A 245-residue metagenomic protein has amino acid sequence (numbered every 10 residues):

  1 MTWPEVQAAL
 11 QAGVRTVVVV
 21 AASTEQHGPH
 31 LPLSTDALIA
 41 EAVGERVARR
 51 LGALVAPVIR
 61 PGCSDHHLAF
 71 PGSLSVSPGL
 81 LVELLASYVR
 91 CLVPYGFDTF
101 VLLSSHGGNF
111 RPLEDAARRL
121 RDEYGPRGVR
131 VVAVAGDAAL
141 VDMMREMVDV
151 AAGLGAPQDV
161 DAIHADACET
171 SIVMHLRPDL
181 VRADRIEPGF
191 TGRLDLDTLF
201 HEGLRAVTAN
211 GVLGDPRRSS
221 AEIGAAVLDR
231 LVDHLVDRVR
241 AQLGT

Functional and structural regions predicted by a protein language model:
M1-V101, G107-T245: Extended, histidine- and acidic-residue-enriched regions that form the cofactor-binding/catalytic faces
